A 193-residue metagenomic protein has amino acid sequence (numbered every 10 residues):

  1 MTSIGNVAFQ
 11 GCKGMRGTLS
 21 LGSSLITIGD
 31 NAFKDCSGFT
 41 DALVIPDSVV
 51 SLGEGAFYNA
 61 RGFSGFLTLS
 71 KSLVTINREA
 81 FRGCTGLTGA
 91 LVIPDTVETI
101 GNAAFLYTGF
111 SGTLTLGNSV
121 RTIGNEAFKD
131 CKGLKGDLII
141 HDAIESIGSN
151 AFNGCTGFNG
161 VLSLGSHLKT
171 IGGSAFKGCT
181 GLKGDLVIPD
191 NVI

Functional and structural regions predicted by a protein language model:
M1-S3, K13-T27, S37-S51, R61-T75 (+5 more regions): Structural signature of tandem-repeat unit edges
G5-Q10, G29-K34, G53-Y58, N77-R82 (+4 more regions): Consensus positions within tandem repeat domains that build extended binding/scaffold surfaces
